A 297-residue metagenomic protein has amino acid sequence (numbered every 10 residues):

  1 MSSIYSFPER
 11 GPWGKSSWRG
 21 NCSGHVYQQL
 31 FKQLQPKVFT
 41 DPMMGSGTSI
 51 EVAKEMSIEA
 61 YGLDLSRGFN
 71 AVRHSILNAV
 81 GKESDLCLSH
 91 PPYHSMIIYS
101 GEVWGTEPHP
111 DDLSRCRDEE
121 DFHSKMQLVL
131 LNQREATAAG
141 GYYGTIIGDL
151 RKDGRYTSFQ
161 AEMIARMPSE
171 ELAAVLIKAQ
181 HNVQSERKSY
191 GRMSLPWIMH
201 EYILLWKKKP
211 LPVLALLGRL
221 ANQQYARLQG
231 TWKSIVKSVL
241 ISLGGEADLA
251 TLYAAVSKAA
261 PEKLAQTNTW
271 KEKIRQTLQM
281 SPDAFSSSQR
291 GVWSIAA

Functional and structural regions predicted by a protein language model:
M1-M280, S287-R290, I295-A297: Class I S-adenosyl-L-methionine-dependent methyltransferase catalytic core
